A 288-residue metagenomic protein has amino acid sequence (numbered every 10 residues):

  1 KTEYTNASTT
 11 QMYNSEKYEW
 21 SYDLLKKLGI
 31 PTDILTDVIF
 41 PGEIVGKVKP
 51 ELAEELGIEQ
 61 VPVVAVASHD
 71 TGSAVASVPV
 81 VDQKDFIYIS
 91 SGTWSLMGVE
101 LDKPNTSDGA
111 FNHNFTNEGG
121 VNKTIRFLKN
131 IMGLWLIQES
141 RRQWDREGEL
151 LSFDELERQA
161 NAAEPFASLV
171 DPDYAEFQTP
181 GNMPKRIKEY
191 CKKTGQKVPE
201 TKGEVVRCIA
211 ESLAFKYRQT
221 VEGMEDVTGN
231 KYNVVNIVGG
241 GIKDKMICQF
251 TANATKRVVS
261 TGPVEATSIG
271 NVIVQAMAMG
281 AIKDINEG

Functional and structural regions predicted by a protein language model:
K1, M12-Y22, K26-K27, P50-V234 (+2 more regions): Active-site core segments that coordinate phosphate-bearing ligands/cofactors across diverse enzyme families
K1-N14, D37-F40: Short beta-strand-loop/turn "lid" adjacent to the catalytic site in phosphate-handling enzymes
T5-A7, T32, N122: Short glycine-enriched loop/turn motifs at secondary-structure junctions
L25-E43, V272: A conserved helix-loop-beta module that forms one wall/lid of the active-site cleft in ATP-utilizing catalytic domains
F40, G239, P263: Small/polar loops that bind or transfer phosphate-bearing groups
E43-V45, S73: Active-site neighborhood for divalent-cation/phosphate handling
